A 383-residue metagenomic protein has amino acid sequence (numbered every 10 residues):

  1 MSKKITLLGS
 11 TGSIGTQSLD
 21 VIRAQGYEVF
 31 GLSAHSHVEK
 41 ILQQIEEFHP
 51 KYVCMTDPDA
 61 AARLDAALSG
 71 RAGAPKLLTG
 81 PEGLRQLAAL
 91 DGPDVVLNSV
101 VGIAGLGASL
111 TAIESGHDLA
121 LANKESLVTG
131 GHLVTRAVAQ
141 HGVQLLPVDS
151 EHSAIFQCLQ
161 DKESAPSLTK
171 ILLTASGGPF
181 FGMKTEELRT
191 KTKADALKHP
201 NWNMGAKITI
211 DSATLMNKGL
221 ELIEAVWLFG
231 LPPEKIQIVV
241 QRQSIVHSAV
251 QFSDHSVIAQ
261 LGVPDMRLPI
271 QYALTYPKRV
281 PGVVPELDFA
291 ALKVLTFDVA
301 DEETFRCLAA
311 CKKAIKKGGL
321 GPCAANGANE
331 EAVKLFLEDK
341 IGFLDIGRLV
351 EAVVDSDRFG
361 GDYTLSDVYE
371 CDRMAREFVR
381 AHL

Functional and structural regions predicted by a protein language model:
M1-L383: Catalytic, metal-anchored helix/loop core of enzyme active sites in primary metabolism
